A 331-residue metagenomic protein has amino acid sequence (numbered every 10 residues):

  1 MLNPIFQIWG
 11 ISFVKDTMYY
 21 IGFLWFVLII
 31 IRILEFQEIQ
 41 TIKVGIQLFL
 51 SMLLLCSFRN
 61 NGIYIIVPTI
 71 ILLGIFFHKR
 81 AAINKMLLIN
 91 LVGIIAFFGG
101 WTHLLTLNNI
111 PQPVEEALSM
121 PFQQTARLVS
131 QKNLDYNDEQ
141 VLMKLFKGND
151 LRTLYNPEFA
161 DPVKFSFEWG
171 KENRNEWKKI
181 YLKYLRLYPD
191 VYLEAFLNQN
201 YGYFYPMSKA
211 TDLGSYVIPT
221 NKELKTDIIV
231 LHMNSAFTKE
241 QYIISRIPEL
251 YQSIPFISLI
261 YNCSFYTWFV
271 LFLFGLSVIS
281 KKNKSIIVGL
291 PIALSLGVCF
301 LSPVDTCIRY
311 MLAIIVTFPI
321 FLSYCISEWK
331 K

Functional and structural regions predicted by a protein language model:
M1, Q47-L48, M52, M86-I89 (+1 more regions): Transmembrane alpha-helix segments characteristic of polytopic inner-membrane glycan-assembly/cell-envelope
I11-M18, F58: Short acidic/glycine- and proline-prone juxtamembrane loop motifs at membrane-interface regions of multi-pass membrane
Y20-F36, L50-M52, T69-I70, T317-F321: Specific aromatic-rich, kink-prone transmembrane helix
Q40-V44, H78-G93: Membrane-interfacial entry segments at the cytosolic side of transmembrane helices
V44-R59, I71, G93-F98: Membrane-interface alpha helices of multi-pass inner-membrane proteins
N60-F76, I89-N90: Transmembrane-embedded, aromatic-rich helix segments that form part of the hydrophobic channel/pocket engaging
N108-A236: Membrane-proximal stem/loop segments at transmembrane-domain junctions that anchor or position
Q199-G289: Membrane-interface anchor segments at the N-terminal boundary of transmembrane helices in multi-pass membrane enzymes
